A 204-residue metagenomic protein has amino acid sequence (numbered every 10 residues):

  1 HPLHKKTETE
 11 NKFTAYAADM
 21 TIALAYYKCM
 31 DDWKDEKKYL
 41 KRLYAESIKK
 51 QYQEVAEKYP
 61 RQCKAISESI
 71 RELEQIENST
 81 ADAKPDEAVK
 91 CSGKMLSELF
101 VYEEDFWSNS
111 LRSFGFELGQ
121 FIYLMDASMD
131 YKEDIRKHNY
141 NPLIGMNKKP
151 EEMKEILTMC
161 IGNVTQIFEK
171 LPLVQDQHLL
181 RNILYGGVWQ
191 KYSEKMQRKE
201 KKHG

Functional and structural regions predicted by a protein language model:
H1-M20, K49-C91, N109-S113, D134-P172 (+1 more regions): Divalent-cation-assisted or electrostatically stabilized phosphate/pyrophosphate-binding catalytic cores
T14-K34, L40, Y44-K58, M95-L96: Amphipathic alpha-helical protein-interaction segments
Y26, S97, G119-I122, I161 (+1 more regions): Structural signal for well-ordered, non-membrane alpha-helices
D32-L40, Y102-N109, L171-Q175: Inter-helical turn/loop segments and adjacent helix faces that build the functional surface of alpha-helical bundle
K41-E46, R112, H178-N182: Short, charged, amphipathic alpha-helical segments
K94-F114: Extended serine/threonine-enriched, polar tracts that run as long, contiguous segments within proteins
Q166-H203: C-terminal domain/tail detector
